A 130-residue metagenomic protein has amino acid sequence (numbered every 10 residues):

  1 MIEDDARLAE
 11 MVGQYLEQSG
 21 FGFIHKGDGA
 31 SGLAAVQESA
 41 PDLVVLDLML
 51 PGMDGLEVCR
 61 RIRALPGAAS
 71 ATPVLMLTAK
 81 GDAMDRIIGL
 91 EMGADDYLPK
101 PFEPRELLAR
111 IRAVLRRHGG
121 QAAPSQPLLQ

Functional and structural regions predicted by a protein language model:
E3: Conserved acidic carboxylate
E10-Q18: Charged docking surfaces used in two-component/phosphorelay signaling
G20-G29, A35: Short hydrophobic/Thr-rich beta-strand motif most characteristic of the beta2 strand and flanking loop of CheY-like
S39-V45, L50: Active-site beta3 strand of CheY-like receiver
A113-Q130: Short, Lys/Arg-enriched segments at the junction into DNA-binding effector domains of transcriptional regulators
